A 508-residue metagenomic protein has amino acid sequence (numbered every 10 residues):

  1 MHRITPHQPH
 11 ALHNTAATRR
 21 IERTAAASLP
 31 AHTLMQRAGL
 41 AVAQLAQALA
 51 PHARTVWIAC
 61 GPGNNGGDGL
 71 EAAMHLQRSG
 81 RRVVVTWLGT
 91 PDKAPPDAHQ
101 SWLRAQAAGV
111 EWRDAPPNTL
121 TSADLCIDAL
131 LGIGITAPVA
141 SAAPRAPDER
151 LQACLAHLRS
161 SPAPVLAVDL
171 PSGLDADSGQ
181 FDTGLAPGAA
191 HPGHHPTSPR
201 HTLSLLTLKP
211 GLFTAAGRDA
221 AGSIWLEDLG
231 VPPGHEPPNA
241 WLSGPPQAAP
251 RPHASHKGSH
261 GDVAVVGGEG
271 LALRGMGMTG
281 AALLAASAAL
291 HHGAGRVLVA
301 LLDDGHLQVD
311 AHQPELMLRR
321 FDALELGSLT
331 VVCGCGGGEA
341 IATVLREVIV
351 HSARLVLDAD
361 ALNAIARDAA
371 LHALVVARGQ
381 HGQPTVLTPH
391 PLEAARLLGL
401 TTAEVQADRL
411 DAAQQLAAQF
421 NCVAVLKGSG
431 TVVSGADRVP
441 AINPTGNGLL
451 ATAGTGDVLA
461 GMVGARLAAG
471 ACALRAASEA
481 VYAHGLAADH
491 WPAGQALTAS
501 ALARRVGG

Functional and structural regions predicted by a protein language model:
M1-L88, A94-P95, H99, P199-H201 (+2 more regions): Small-residue (G/A/S/T)-rich helix-start motifs and N-terminal tracts that mark the onset
A41, Q77, G109, T119 (+10 more regions): Residue-level detector of solvent-exposed, low-hydrophobicity positions
Q44-Q47, P51-R54, Q106-G109, D124 (+2 more regions): Intrinsic disorder/low-complexity segments
E71-R159, L307-L324: N-terminal small/polar loop signature for handling phosphorylated ligands or for N-terminal nucleophile
D124-L125, L130-P238: Internal gly/pro-rich beta-alpha loop/helix module that stabilizes soluble enzyme cofactors or their anionic handles
